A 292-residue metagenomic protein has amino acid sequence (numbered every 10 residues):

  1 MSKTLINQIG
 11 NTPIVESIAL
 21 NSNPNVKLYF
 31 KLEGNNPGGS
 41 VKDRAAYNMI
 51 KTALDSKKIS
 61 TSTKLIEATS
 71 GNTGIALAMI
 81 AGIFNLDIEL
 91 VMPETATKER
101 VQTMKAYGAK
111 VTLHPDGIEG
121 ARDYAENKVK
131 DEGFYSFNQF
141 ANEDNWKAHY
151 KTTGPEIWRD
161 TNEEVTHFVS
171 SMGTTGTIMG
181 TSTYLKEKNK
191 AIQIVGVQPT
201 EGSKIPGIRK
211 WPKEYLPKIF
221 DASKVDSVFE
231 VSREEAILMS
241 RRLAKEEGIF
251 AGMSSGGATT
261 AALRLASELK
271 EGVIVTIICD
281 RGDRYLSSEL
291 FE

Functional and structural regions predicted by a protein language model:
M1-E292: PLP-dependent amino-acid enzyme catalytic core
